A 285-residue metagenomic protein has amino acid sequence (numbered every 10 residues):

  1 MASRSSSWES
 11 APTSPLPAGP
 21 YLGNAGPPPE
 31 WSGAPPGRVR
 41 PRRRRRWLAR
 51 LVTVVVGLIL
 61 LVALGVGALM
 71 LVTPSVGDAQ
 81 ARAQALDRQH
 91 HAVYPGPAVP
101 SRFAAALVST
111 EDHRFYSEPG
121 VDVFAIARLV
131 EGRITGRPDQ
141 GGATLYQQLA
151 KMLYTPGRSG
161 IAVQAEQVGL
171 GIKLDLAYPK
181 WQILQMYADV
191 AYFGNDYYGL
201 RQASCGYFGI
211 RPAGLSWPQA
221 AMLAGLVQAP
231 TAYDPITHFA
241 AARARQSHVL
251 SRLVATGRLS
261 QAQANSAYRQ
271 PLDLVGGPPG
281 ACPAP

Functional and structural regions predicted by a protein language model:
A2-P285: Juxtamembrane regions of bacterial inner-membrane/periplasmic proteins, predominantly the peptidoglycan biogenesis
